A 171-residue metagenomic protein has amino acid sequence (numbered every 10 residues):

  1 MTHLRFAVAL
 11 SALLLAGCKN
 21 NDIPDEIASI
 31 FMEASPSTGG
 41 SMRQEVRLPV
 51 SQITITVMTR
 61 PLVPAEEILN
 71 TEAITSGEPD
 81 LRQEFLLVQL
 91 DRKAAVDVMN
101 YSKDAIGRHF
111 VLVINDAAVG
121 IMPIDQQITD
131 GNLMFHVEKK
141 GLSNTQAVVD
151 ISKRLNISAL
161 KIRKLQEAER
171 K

Functional and structural regions predicted by a protein language model:
M1-A16: Sec-dependent bacterial lipoprotein signal peptides
C18-K171: Structural signature of multi-pass, alpha-helical inner-membrane proteins
